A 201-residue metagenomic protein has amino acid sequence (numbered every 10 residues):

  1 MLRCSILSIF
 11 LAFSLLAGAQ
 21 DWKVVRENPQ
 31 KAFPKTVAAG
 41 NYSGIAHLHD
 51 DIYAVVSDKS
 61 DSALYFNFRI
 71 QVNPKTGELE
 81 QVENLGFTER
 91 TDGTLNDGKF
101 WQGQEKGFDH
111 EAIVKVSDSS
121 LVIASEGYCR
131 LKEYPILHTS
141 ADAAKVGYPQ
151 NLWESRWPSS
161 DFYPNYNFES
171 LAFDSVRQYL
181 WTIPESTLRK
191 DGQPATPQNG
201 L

Functional and structural regions predicted by a protein language model:
M1-I6: Bacterial N-terminal signal peptides that target proteins for export
F10-A19: Hydrophobic h-region of N-terminal signal peptides that target proteins for export in Gram-negative bacteria
Q20-L201: Sequence/structural signature of beta-propeller domains
